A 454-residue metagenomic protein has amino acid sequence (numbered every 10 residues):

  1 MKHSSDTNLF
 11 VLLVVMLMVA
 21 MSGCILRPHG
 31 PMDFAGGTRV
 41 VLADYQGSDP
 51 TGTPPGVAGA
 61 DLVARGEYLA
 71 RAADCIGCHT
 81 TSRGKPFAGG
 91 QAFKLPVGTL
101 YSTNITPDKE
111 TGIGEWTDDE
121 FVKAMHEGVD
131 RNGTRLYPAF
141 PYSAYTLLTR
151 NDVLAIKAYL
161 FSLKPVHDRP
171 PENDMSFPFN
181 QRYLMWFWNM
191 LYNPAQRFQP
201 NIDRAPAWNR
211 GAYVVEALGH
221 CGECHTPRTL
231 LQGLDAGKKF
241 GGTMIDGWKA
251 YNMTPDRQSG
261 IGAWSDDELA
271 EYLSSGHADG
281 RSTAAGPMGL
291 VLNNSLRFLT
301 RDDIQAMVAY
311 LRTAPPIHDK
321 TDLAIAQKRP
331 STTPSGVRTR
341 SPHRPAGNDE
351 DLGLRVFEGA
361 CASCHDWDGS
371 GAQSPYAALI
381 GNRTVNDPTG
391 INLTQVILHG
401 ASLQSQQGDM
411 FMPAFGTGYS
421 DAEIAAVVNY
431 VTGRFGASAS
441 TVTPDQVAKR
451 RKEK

Functional and structural regions predicted by a protein language model:
K2-V11: Bacterial N-terminal signal peptides that target proteins for export
M21-G23: C-terminal motif of bacterial Sec signal peptides marking the signal peptidase cleavage site
P28-P55, T80-L100, R131-A212, E216-A217 (+4 more regions): Flexible coil segments in periplasmic/lumen-exposed cytochrome c-class electron-transfer proteins
P55-T80: Mature N-terminal segment immediately following signal peptide/propeptide cleavage in secreted/periplasmic
C75-C78, C221-C224, C361-C364: Short cysteine clusters
T99-P107, W248-T254: Acidic/histidine-rich, surface-exposed loop or edge segments in extracytoplasmic proteins
D349-T389, Q395: C-terminal structural cap/anchor segments
I380-E423: Extended, polar beta-sheet/loop recognition surfaces of beta-rich domains that mediate binding to diverse ligands
